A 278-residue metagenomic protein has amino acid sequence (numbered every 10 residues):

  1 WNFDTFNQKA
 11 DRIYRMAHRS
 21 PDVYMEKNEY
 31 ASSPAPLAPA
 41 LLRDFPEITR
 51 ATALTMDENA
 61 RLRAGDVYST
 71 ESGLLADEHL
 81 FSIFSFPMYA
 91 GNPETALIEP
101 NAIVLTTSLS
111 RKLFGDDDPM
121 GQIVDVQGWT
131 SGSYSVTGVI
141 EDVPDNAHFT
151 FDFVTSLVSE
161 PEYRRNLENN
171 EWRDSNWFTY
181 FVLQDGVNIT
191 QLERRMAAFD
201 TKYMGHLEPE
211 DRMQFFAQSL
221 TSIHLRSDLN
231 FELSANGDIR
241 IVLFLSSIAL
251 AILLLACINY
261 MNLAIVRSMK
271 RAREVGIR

Functional and structural regions predicted by a protein language model:
W1-R19: Alpha-helical transmembrane segments
Y14-R19, P34-Y89: Short amphipathic beta-strand/extended segments in non-transmembrane regions
L37, L41, L109, V124 (+5 more regions): Structural preference for long, well-ordered alpha-helical segments in enzyme cores
D77-A90, N101-D238: Mid-to-C-terminal secondary-structure elements that act as membrane-proximal/extracytoplasmic interface segments
E94-I98: Glycine-rich loop motifs involved in handling phospho/adenylate chemistry
E232-I252: N-terminal membrane-entry
A256-R278: Intracellular coupling helices
